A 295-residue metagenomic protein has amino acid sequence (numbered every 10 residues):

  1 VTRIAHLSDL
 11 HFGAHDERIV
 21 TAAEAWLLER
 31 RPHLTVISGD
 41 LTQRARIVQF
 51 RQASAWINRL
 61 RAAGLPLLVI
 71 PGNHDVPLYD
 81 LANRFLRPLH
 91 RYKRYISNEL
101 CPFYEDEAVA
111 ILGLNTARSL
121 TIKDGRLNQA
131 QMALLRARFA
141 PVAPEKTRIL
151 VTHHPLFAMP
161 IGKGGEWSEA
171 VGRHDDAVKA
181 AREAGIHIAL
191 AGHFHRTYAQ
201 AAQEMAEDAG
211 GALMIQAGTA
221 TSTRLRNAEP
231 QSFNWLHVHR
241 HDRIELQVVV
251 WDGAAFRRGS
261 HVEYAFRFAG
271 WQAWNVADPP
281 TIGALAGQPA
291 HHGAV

Functional and structural regions predicted by a protein language model:
V1-A5, P102-G113, A143-T147, D208-L213: Beta-strand-turn-beta hairpins that frame and shape the catalytic cleft of phosphate-ester-processing enzymes
V1-R59, Y79, L100: N-terminal active-site segment of His-dependent metallophosphoesterases
L7-S8, L34-D40, P66-N73, N115 (+3 more regions): Active-site neighborhood of phospho(di)ester-bond hydrolases with catalytic His/Asp-centered motifs
G13-R18, Q43-I47, I70-L81, S119-K123 (+3 more regions): Active-site environment of divalent metal-dependent phosphoester hydrolases
R51-A137, A180, E207, W235: Extended active-site neighborhood of metal-dependent phosphoesterases/phosphodiesterases
A143-I161: Short acidic, glycine-rich surface-loop motifs adjacent to enzyme active sites
G165-D242: Conserved beta-sheet core of the metallophosphoesterase superfamily
V238-V295: A short C-terminal boundary segment appended to hydrolase-like catalytic domains
